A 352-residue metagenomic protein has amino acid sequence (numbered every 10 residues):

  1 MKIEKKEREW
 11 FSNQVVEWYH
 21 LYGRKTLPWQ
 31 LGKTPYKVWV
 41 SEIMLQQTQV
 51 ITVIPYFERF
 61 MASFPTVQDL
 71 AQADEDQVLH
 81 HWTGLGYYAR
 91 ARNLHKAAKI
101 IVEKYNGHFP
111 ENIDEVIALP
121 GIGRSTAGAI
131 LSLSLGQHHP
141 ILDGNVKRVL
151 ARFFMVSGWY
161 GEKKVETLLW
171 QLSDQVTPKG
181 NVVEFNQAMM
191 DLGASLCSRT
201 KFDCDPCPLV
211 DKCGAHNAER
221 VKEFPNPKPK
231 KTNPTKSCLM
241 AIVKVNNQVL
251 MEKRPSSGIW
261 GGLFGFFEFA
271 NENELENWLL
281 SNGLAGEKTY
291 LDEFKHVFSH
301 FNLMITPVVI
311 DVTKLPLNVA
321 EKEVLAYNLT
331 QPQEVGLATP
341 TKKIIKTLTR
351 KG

Functional and structural regions predicted by a protein language model:
M1-K25, Q30-L31, A194-G352: Intrinsically disordered, low-complexity, charged terminal extensions of DNA damage-control enzymes
K2-D203, L209-A218: Catalytic cores of DNA base-excision repair glycosylases
